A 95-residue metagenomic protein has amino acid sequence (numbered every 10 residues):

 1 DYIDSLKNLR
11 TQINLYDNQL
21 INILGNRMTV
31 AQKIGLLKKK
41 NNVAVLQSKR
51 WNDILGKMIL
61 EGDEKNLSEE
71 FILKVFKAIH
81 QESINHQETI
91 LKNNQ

Functional and structural regions predicted by a protein language model:
D1-Q95: Domain-level signature for soluble enzymes in the chorismate/prephenate branch of the shikimate pathway
